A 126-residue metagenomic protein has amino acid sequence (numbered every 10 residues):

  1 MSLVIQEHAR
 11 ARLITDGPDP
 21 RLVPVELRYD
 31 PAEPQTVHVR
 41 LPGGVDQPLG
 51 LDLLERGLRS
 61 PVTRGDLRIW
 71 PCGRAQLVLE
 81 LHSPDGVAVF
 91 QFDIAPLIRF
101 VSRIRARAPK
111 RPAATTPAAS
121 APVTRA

Functional and structural regions predicted by a protein language model:
M1-A126: Positively charged, low-complexity terminal tracts and the immediately adjacent first secondary-structure elements
